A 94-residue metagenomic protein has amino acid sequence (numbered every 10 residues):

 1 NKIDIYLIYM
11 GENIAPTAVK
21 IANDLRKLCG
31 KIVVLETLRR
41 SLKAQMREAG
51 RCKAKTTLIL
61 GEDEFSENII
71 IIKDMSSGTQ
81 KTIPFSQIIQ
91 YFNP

Functional and structural regions predicted by a protein language model:
N1-P94: NTP/phosphate- and nucleic-acid-binding module
